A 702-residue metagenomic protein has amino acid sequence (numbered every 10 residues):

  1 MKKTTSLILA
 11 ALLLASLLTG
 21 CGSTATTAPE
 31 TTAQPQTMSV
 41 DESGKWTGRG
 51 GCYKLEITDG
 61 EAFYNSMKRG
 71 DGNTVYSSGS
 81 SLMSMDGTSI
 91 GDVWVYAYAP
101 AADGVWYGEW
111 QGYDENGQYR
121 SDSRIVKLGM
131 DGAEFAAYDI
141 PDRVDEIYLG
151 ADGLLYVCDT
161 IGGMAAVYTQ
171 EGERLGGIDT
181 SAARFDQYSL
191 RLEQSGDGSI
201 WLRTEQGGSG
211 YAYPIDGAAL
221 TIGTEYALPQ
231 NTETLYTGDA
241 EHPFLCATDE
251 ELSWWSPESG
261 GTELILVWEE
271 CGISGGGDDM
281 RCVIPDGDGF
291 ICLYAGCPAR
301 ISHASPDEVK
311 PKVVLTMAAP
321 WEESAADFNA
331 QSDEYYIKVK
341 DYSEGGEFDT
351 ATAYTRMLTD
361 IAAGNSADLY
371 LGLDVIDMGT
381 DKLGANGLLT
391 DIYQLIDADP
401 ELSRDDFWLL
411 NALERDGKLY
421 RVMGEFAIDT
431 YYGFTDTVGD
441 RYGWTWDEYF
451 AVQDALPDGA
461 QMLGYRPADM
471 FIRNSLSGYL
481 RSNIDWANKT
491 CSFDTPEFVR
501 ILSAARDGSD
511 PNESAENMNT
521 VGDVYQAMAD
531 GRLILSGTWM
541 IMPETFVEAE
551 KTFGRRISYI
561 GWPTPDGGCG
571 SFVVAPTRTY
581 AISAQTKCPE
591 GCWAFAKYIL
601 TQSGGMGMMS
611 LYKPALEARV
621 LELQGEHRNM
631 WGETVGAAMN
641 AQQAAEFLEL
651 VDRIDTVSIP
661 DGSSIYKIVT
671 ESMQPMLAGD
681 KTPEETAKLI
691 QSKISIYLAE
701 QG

Functional and structural regions predicted by a protein language model:
G22-T24, A28-L55, Q170-G172, L192-D197 (+6 more regions): Conserved N-terminal structural module of periplasmic/extracytoplasmic solute-binding proteins
C52-K68, V93-A102, P141-A151, A183-S195 (+2 more regions): Repeated scaffold domains used in trafficking and secretory/extracellular systems, primarily beta-propellers
Y336, K340-D405, E414, K418 (+3 more regions): Extracytoplasmic "Venus flytrap"/periplasmic binding protein-like
L358-I361, A367-D368, L395-T437, A460-Q461 (+2 more regions): A structural signal for short loop-to-beta-strand junctions that line the ligand-binding cleft of periplasmic/secreted
T380-G387, D406-F450, R466-N488, C569 (+2 more regions): Periplasmic solute-binding protein
N488-G522, V547-E548, I560-W562: Glycine-centered hinge/linker elements that transmit conformational signals in sensory and ligand-binding systems
E550-V620: Extracytoplasmic/periplasmic substrate-recognition and gating elements
M609-E671, P675: Long, aromatic- and glycine/proline-rich binding clefts that accommodate carbohydrate-like moieties
